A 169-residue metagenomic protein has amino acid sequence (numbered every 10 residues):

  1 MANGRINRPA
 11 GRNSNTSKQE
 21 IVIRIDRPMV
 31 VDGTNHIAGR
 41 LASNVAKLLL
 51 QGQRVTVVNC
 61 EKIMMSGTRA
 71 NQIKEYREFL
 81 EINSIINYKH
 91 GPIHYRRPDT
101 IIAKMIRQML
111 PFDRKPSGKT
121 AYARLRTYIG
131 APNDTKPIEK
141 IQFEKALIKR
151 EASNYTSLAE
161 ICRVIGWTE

Functional and structural regions predicted by a protein language model:
A2-E169: Ribosome-associated RNA-binding proteins
